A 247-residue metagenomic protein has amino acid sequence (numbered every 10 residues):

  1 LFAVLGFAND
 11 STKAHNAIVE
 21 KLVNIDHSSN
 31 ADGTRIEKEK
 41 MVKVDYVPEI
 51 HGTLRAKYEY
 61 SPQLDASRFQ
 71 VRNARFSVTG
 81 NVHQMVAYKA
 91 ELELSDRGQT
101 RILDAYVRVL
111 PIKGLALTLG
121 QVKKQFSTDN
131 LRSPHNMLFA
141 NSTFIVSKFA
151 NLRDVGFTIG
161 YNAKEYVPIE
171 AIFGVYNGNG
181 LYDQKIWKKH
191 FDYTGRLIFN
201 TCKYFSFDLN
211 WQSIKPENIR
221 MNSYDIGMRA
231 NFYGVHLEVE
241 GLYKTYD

Functional and structural regions predicted by a protein language model:
V4-R55: N-terminal periplasmic/intermembrane-space "pro-region" immediately following the signal or transit peptide
N9-A14, K113-N130, D225, H236-D247: Glycine/serine-rich loop-strand microenvironments at binding/catalytic pocket rims
H15-I18, L22, V155, N231-Y233 (+1 more regions): A broadly tuned "polar low-complexity/structure-edge" signature
E39-G180, K189-F191, I198-S206: Outer membrane beta-barrel
Q184-K185: Inter-helical turn/loop segments and adjacent helix faces that build the functional surface of alpha-helical bundle
K188, I198-D247: Detector for outer-membrane/organellar transmembrane beta-barrel domains, recognizing the amphipathic beta-strand
